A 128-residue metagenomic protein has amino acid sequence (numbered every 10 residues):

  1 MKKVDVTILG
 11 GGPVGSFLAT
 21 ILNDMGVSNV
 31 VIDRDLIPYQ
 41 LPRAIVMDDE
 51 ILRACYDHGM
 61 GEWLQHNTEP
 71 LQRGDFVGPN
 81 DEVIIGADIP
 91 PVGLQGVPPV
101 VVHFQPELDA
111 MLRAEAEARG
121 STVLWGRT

Functional and structural regions predicted by a protein language model:
M1-V14: Beta1/beta-strand and adjacent pyrophosphate-binding region of the FAD-binding site in flavoprotein oxidoreductases
G10, G26-S28, G120: Glycine-centered short loops/turns at secondary-structure junctions
V14-G15, L108: Catalytic-loop motifs flanking and including active-site residues across diverse enzymes
I21-R43: Glycine-rich FAD pyrophosphate-binding loop
L41-R119: Active-site-adjacent segment of FAD-dependent monooxygenases/related oxidoreductases
W125-T128: A conserved short coil-to-beta-strand element within the FAD-binding core of flavoproteins
